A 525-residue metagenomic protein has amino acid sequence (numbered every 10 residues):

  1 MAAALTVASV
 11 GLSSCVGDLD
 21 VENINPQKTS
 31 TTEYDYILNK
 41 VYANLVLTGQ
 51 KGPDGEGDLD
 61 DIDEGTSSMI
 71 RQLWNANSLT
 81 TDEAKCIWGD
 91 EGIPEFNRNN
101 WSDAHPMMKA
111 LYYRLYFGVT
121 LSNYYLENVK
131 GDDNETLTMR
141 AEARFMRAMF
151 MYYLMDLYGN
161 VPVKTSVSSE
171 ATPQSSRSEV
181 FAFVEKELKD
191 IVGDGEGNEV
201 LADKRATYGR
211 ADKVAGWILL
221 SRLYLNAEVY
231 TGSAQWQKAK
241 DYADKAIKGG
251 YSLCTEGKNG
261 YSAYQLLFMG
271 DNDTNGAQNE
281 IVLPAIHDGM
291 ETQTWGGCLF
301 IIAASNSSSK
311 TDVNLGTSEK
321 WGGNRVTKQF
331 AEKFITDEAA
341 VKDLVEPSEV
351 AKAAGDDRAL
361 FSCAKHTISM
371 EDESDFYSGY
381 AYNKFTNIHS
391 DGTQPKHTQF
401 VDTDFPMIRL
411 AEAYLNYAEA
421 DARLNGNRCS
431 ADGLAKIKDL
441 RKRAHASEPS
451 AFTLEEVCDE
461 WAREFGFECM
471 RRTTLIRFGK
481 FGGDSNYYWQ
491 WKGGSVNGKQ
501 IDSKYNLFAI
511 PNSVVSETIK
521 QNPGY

Functional and structural regions predicted by a protein language model:
S9-L12: Bacterial Sec-type N-terminal signal peptides, specifically the leucine/valine-rich hydrophobic h-region
C15-M69, T518-Y525: Membrane-proximal, proline-rich intrinsically disordered regions
C15-V16, T31, K85-C86, L115-Y116 (+7 more regions): Long, intrinsically disordered, low-complexity segments
N25-T32, K51-S78, V161, V167 (+4 more regions): Short, surface-exposed recognition loops and adjoining beta-strand edges that mediate ligand/DNA contacts, enriched
T31, D35, N39, A43-G49 (+6 more regions): Conserved, well-structured interaction surfaces
G52, S252-Y377: Extended ligand-binding clefts on enzyme/binding-domain cores
W88-A110, A331-R409: Flexible, polar/acidic helix-loop-strand segments at domain edges
